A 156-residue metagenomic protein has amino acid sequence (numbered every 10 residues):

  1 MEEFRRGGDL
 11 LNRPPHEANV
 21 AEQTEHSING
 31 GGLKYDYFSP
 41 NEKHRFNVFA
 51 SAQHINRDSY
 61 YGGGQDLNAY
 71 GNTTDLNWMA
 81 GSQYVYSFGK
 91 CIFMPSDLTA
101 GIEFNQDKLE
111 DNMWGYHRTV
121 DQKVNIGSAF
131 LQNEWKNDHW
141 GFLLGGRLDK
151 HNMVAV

Functional and structural regions predicted by a protein language model:
M1-V156: Outer-membrane beta-barrel proteins, especially TonB-dependent receptors
